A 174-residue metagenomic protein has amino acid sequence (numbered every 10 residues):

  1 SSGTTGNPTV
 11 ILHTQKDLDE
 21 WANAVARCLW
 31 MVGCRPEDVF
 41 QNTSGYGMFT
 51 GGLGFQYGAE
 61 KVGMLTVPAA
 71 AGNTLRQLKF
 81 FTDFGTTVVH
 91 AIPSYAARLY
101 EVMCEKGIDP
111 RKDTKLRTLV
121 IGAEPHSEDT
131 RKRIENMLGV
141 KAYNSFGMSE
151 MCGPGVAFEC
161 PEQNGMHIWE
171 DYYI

Functional and structural regions predicted by a protein language model:
S1-E20: Conserved AMP-binding A3 loop
S1-T4, F40, V89, L119 (+2 more regions): Conserved S/T- and glycine-rich ATP-binding loop of Class I adenylate-forming
A26, W30-T66: Conserved AMP-binding loop of ANL adenylate-forming enzymes
V39, K106-H126: Conserved helix-loop-beta element of the AMP-binding
T66-F81: ATP-dependent adenylate-forming carboxylate-activation enzymes
F81, G85-T87: Proline-aspartate-enriched helix->loop->beta-strand connector
Y95-K115, K132-M137: Adenylate-forming
H126-I174: Conserved AMP-binding/adenylate-forming
